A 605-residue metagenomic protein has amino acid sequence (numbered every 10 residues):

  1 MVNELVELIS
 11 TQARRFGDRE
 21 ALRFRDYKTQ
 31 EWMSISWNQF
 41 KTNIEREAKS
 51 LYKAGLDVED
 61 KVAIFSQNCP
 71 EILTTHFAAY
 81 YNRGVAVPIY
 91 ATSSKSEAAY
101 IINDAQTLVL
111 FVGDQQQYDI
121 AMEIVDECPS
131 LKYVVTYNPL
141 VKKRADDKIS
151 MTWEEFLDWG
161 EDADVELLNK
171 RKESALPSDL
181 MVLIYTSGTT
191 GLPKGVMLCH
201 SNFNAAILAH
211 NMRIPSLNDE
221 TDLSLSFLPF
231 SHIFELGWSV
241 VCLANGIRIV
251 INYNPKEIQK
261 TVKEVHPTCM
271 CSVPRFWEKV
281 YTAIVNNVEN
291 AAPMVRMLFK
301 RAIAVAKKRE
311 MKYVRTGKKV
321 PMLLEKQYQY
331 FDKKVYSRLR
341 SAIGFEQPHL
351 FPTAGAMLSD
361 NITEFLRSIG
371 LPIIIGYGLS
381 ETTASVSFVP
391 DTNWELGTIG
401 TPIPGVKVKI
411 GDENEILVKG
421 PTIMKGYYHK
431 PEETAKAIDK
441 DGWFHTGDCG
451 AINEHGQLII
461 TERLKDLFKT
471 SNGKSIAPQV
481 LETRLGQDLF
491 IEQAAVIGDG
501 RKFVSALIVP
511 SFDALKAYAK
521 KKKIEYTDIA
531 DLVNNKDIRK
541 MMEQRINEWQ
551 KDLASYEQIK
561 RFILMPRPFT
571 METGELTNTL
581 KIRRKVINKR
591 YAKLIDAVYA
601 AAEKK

Functional and structural regions predicted by a protein language model:
G17-E20, M151, E161-Y185, L192 (+1 more regions): Conserved pre-ATP/AMP-binding loop-to-beta segment of ANL
L22-C69, L73-F77, S94-A99, T152-G160 (+1 more regions): Conserved AMP-binding/adenylate-forming core of the ANL superfamily
S34-N38, M181-I207: Conserved AMP-binding A3 loop
Y81-D158, M541, E548: Structural core segment of the AMP-binding/adenylate-forming
S93-E123, A206-L225, P255-C269, A342: Conserved ATP-dependent adenylate/AMP-binding module captured primarily in the ANL superfamily
N204-L223, F230-Y336, Q347: Conserved AMP-binding/adenylation subdomain of ANL enzymes
P402-T470: Conserved ATP-binding/catalytic segment of the ANL
Q493-V496, K502, E543-K605: Conserved C-terminal "lid"/linker of ANL adenylate-forming enzymes
